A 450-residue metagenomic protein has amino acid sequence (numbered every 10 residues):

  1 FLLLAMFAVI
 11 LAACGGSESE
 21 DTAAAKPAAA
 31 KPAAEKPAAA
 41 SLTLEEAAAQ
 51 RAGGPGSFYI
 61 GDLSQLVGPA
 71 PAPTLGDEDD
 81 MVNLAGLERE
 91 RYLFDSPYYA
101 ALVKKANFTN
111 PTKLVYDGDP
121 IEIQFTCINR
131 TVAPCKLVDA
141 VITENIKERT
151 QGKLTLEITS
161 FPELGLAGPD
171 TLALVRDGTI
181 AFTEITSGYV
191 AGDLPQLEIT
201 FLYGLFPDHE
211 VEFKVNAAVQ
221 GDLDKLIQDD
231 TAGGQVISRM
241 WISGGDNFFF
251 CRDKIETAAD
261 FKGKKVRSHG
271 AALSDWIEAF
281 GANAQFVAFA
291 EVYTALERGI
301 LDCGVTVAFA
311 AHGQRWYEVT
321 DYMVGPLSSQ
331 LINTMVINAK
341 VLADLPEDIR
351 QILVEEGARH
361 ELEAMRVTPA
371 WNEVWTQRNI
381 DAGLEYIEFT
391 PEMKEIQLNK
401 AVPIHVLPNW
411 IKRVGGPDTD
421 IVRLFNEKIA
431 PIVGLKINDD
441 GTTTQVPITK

Functional and structural regions predicted by a protein language model:
A5-A8: Alpha-helical transmembrane segments
I10-A13: C-terminal motif of bacterial Sec signal peptides marking the signal peptidase cleavage site
G15-A25: Bacterial lipoprotein signal-peptidase II cleavage site
G15-S17, L42-F206, E210, V236-K450: N-terminal secretory/targeting leader peptides
A28-A29, A33-A34: Low-complexity, polybasic segments enriched for Lys interleaved with small residues
A34, A39-S41: Acidic/polar, low-complexity intrinsically disordered N-terminal segments immediately downstream of a Sec signal
P207-Q228: A gly/proline- and charged-residue-enriched helix-loop-helix capping module
